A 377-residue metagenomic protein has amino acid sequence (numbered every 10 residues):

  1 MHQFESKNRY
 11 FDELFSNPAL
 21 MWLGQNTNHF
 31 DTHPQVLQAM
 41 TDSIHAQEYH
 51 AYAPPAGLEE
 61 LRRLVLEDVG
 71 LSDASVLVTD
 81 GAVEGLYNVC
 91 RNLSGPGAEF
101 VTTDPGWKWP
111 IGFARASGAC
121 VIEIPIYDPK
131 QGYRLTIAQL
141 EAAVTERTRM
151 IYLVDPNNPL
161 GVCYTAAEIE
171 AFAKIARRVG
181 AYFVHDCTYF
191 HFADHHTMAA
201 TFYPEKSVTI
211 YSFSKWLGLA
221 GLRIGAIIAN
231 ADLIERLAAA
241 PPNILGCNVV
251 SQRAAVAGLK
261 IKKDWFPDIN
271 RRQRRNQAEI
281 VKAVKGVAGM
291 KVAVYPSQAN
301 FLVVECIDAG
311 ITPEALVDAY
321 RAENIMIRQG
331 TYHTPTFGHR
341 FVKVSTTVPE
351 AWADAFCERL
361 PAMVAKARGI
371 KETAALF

Functional and structural regions predicted by a protein language model:
M1-E84, N88, K366-A367, L376-F377: N-terminal small-domain helix-loop-helix segment of the aminotransferase-like
N92-L153: PLP-dependent aminotransferase-like
A98, A119, R178-A181, E205: A short helix->loop->beta-strand "cap" motif at the edges of active sites that frequently abuts
Y127-D194: Active-site phosphate-binding strand-loop segment of PLP-dependent enzymes
E205-R274, V281-K282, D318, A365 (+1 more regions): Conserved core segment of the aminotransferase class I/II
Q273-V281, A293-E305: Conserved glycine-rich beta-strand-loop-beta hairpin in the small C-terminal domain of fold type I
G310-L316, A351-A355: Short, conserved charged micro-motifs
A322-R328, H333-F377: PLP-dependent enzyme catalytic core of the Aspartate aminotransferase-like
